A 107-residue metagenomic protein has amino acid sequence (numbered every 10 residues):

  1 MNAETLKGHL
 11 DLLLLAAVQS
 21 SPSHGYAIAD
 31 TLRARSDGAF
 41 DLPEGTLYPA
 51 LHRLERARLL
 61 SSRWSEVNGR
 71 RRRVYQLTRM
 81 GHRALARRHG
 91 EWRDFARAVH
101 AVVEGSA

Functional and structural regions predicted by a protein language model:
M1-E4, L51, L59, S106-A107: Short, contiguous hydrophobic alpha-helices characteristic of membrane insertion segments
N2-T46: N-terminal helix-turn-helix DNA-binding core of bacterial DNA-binding proteins
A16, D30, P49, A86 (+1 more regions): A cross-family signal for key residues in well-ordered alpha-helices that form functional helical elements
L47-L54: Basic amphipathic alpha-helical segments that dock to polyanions
E55-R71, Q76: Beta-hairpin "wing" of winged helix-turn-helix
R70-H89: Basic, amphipathic "hinge/linker" alpha-helix immediately C-terminal to the N-terminal HTH DNA-binding motif
R83-A107: Amphipathic alpha-helical dimerization/coiled-coil segments that flank or bridge DNA-binding/regulatory modules
